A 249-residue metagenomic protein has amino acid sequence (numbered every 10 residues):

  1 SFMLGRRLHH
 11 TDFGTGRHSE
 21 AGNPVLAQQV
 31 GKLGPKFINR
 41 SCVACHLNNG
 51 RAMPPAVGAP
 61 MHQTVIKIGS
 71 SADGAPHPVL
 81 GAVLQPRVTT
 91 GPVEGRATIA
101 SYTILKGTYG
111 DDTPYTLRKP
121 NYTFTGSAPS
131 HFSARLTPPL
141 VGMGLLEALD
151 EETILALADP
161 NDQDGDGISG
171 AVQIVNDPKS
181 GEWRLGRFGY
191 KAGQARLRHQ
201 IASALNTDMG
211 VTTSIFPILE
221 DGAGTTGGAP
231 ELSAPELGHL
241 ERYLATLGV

Functional and structural regions predicted by a protein language model:
S1-V249: Periplasmic c-type cytochrome electron-transfer domains
